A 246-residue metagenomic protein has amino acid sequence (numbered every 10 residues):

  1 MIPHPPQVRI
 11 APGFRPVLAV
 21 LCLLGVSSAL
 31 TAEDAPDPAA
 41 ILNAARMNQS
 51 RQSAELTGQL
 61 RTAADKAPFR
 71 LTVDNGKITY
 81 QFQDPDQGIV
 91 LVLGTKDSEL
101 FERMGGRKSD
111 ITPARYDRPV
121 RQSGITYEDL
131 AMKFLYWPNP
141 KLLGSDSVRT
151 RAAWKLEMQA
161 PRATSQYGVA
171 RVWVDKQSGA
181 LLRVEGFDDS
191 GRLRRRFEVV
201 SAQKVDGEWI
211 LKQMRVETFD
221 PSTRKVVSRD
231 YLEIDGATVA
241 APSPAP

Functional and structural regions predicted by a protein language model:
M1-P12: N-terminal secretory signal peptides that target proteins for export/translocation
P16-S27: Bacterial N-terminal signal peptides
L30-N75, V216: N-terminal cleavable signal peptides for secretion/export
E33-N43, M47-S53, T95-G168, D188-G191 (+1 more regions): Flexible, processing/modification-adjacent segments and terminal tails in exported/periplasmic/extracellular proteins
A54-G58, F69, I78-Y80, G168-A170 (+2 more regions): One face of beta-strands
Q59-A63, Q81-Q83, F101-G105, Q159-P161 (+2 more regions): A generic structural motif
P68-D74, V90-L93, N139-S145, V200-A202: Short, exposed beta-strand/loop patches in secreted or surface proteins that constitute
R151-A245: Gly/Pro-enriched, hydrophobic low-complexity segments that function as extracytoplasmic propeptides/linkers
